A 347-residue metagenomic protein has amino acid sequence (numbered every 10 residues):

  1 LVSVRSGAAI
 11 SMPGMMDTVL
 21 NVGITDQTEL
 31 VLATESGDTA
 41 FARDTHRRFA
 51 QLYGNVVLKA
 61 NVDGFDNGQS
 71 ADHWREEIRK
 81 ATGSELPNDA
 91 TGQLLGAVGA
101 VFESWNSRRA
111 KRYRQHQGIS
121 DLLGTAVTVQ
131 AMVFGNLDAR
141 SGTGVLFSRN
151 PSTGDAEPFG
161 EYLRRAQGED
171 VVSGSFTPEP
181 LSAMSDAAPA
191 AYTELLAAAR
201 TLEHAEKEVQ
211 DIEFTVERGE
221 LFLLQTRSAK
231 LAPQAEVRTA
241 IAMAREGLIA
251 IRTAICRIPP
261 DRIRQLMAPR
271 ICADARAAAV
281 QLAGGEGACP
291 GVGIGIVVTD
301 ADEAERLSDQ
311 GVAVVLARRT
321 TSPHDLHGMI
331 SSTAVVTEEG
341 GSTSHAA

Functional and structural regions predicted by a protein language model:
L1-A279, R306, V312-V314, T320-H327 (+2 more regions): Nucleotide/phosphate-binding sheet-loop regions of phosphoryl- and nucleotidyl-transfer enzymes
P189-T193, G285, V297-A301: Metal-dependent enolase-superfamily TIM-barrel catalytic cores that perform enediolate-based chemistry
A250, I294-A304: Alpha-helix N-cap recognition
A273-I296, Q310: Catalytic domains of riboflavin
I294, V335-V336: Short, flexible loop segments at the rims of nucleotide/cofactor-binding pockets, characterized by
